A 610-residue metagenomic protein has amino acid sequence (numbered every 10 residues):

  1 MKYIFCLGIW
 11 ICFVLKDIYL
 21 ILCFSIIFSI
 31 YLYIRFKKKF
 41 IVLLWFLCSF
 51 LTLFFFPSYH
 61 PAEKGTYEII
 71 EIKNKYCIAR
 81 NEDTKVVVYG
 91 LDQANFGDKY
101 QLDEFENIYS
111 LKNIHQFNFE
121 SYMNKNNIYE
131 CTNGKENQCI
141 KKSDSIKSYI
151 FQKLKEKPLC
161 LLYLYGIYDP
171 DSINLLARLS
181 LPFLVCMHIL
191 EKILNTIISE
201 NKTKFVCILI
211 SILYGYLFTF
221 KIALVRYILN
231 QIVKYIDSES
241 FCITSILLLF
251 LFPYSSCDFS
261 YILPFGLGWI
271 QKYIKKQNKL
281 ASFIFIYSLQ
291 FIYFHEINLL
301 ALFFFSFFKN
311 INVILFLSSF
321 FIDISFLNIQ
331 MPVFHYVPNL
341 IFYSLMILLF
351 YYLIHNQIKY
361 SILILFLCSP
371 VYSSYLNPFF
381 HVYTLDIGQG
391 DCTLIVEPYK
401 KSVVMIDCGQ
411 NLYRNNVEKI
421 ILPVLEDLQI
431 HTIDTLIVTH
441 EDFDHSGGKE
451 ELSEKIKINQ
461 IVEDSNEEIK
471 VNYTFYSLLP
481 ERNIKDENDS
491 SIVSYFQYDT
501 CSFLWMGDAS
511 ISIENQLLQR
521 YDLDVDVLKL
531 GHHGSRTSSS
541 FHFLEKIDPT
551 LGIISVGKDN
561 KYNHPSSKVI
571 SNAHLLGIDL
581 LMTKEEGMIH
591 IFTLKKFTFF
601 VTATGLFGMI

Functional and structural regions predicted by a protein language model:
Y3-W10, M187-H188, E200, Y216 (+5 more regions): Internal transmembrane alpha-helical bundles of multi-pass membrane proteins
K37-P61, Y372-S373: Transmembrane alpha-helices and immediately adjacent membrane-cytoplasm interface residues in multi-pass integral
L47, N107, M331-H381, I610: Glycine- and aromatic-enriched alpha-helical transmembrane segments of multi-pass membrane proteins
F50-L176, I329, Y336, N416-L428 (+7 more regions): Membrane-interface helix/helix-cap signal primarily in integral membrane proteins
C77, M123-Q231, S477, S502-I511 (+2 more regions): Aromatic-rich juxtamembrane segments at the membrane interface
P253, Q357-K359, L365-T435, N466-V527 (+2 more regions): Core dinuclear metal-dependent hydrolase active-site scaffold
I433-D444, L528-H532: Metallo-beta-lactamase
Q516-M588: Cap/insert and terminal regions of metallo-dependent hydrolase folds
